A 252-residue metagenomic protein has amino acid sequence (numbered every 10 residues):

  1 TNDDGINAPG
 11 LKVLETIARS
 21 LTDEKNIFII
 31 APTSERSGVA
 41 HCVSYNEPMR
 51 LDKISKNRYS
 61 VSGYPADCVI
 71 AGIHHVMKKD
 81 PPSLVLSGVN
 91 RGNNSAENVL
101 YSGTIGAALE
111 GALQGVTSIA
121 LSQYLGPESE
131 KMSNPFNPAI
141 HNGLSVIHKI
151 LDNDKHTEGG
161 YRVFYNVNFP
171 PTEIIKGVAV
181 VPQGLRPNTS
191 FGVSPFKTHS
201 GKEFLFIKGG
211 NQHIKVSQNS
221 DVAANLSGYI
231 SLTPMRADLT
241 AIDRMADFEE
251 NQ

Functional and structural regions predicted by a protein language model:
D4, E35, Y64-P65, N90-N93 (+1 more regions): Short glycine-rich anion-binding loops that position phosphate/pyrophosphate groups of nucleotides and phosphorylated
D4-K12, H199-G201: Short acidic, Gly/Ser-rich segments with clustered Asp/Glu that frequently serve as metal-coordination loops in enzyme
L14-H75, K79-P81: A cross-family phosphate/adenosyl-ligand binding-site feature
T22, H74-K79, G106-T117: Alpha-helix C-terminal capping segments
F28-I30, Y59, L86, T117-L121 (+2 more regions): Hydrophobic/aromatic beta-strand patches that form the interior of the parallel beta-sheet core in alpha/beta enzyme
S95-S102: Glycine/threonine-rich flexible loop motifs
A112-P135: Glycine-rich phosphate/pyrophosphate-binding loops and their adjacent beta-strand/loop elements at enzyme active sites
F136-Q252: Electrostatically charged, flexible surface regions
